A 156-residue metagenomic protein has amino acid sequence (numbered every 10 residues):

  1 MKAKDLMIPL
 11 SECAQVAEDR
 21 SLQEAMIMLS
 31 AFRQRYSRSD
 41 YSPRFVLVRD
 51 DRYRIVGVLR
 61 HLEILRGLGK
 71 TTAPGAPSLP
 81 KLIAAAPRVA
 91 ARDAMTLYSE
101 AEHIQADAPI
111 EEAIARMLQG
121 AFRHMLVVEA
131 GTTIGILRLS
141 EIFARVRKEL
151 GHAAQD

Functional and structural regions predicted by a protein language model:
M1, P43-Y53, A73-G75: Short, charge-rich amphipathic segments
M1-E12, R60-Q105, E111-L118, R138-D156: Tandem CBS (Bateman) regulatory domains
V16-P43, R49, L68, S99-A121 (+2 more regions): The conserved cystathionine-beta-synthase
V46-H61, L65-G67: Short, well-structured hydrophobic secondary-structure segments
V56, V128, T133-I134: Short hydrophobic beta-strand segments in globular cytosolic domains
